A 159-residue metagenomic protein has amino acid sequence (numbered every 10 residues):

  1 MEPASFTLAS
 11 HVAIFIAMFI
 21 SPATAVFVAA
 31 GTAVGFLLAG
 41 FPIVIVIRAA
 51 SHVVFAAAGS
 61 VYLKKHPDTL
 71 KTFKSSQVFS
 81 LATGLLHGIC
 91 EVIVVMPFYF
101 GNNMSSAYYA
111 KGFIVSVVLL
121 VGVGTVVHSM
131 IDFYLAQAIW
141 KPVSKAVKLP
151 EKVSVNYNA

Functional and structural regions predicted by a protein language model:
M1-A159: Loop-helix junctions at membrane interfaces
